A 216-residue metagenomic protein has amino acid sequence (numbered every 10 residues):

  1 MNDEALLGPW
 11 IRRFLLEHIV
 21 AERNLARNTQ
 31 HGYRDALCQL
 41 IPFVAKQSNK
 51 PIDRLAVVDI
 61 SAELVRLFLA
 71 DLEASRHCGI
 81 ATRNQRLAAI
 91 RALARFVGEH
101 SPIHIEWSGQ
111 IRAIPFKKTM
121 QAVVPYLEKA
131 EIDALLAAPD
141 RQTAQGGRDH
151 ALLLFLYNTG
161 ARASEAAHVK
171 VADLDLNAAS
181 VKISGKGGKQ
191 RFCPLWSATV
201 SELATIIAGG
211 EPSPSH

Functional and structural regions predicted by a protein language model:
M1-H216: Conserved catalytic core of the tyrosine transesterase superfamily
